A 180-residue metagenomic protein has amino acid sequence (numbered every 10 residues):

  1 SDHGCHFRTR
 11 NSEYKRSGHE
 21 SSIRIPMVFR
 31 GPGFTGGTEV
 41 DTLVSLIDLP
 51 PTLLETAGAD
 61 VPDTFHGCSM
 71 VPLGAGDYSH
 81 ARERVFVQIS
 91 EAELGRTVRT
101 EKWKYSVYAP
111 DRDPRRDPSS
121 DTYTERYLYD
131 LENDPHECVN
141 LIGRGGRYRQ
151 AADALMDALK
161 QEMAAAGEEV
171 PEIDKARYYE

Functional and structural regions predicted by a protein language model:
S1, V28-F29, V85-I89, S106: Short beta-strand segments
S1-T38, S45, R96: Histidine-centered active-site microenvironments of extracellular/periplasmic hydrolases and transferases
R8-T9, F29, P72, T100 (+1 more regions): Conserved hydrophobic "DFG−1" position in protein kinase catalytic cores
S17-S21, I89-G143, P171, E180: C-terminal, low-complexity/hydrophilic appendages and adjacent surface loops of extracellular/periplasmic anionic
R24, Y123, L141-E180: Long, internal low-complexity/basic segments
G31-F34, G58-D60, G76-D77, E101-W103 (+2 more regions): Short loop segments at secondary-structure junctions
G37-V98, D153-A154, V170-Y178: Polar, surface-exposed loop/tail segments that function as active-site lids or cofactor/substrate-recognition elements
